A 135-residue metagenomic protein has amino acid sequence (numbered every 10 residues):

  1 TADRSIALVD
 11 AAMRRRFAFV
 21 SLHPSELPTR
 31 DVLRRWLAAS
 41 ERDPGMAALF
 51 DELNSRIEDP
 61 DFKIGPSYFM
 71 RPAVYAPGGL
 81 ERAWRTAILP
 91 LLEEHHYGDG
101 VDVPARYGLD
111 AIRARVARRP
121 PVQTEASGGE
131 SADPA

Functional and structural regions predicted by a protein language model:
T1-A135: C-terminal regulatory/interaction module of P-loop NTP-utilizing enzymes
